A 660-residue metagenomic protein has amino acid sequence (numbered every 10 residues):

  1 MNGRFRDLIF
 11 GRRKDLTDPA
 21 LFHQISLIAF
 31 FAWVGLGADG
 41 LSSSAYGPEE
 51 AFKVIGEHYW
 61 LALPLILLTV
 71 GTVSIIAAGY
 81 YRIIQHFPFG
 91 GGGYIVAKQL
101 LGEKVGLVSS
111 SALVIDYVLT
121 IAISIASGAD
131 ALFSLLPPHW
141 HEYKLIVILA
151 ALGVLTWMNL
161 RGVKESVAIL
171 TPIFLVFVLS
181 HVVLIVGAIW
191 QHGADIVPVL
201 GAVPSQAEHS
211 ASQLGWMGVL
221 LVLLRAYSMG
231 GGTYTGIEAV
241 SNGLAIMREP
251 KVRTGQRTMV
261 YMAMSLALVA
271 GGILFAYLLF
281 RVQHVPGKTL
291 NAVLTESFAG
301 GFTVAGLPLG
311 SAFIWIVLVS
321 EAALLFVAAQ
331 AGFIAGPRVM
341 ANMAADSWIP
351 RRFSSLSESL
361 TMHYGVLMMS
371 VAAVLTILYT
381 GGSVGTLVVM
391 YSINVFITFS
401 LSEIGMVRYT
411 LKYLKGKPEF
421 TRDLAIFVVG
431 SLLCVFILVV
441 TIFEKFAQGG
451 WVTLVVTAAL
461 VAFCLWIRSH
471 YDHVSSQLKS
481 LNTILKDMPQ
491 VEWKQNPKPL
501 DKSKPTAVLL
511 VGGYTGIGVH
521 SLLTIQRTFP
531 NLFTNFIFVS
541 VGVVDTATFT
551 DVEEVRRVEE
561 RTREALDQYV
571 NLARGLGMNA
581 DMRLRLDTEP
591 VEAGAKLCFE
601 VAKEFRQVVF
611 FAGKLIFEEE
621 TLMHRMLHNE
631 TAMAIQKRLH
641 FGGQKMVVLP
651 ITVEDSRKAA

Functional and structural regions predicted by a protein language model:
M1-Y46, A78, F89, A97-L107 (+3 more regions): Membrane-interface "cap" regions at the ends of multi-pass membrane proteins
D18-P19, L175, L179-T235, E444 (+1 more regions): Helix-loop-helix junctions that connect adjacent transmembrane segments in multi-pass membrane transporters
I28, E103, E142-L149, I246-V269 (+2 more regions): Loop-to-transmembrane helix boundary motifs in multi-pass membrane proteins
A51-Q99, E103-S110, I123-A151, A263-G271 (+1 more regions): Extracellular loop-to-transmembrane helix junctions
G102, Y261-A328, F353-G381: TM-loop-TM module centered on a large, flexible mid-protein loop between adjacent transmembrane helices in multi-pass
V176-A207, L274-V282, S402-G416, W466-S476: Hydrophobic alpha-helical segments and their helix-loop junctions in multi-pass secondary transporters
R352-H363, F399-F446, Q477-D487, E620-M623: C-terminal membrane-solvent junction of multi-pass transporters and transport-like membrane proteins
I484-S656: Structured cytosolic domains appended to multi-pass membrane proteins
